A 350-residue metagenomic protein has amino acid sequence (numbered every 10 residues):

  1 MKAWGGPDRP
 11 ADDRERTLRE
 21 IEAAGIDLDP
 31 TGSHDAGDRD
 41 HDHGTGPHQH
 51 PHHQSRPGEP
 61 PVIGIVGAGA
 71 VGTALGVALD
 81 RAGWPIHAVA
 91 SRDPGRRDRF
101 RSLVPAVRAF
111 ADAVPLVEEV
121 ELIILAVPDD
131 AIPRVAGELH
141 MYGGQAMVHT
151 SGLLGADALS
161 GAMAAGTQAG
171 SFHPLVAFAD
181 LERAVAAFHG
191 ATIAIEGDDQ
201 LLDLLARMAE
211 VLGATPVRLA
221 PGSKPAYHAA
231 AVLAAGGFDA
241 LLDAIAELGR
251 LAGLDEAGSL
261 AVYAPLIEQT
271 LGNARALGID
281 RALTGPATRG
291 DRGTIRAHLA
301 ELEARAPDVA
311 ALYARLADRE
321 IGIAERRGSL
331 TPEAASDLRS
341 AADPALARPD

Functional and structural regions predicted by a protein language model:
K2-P115: NAD(P)+-binding Rossmann beta1-loop-alpha1 motif at the extreme N-terminus of oxidoreductases
E59-V62, G144, G190: Phosphate-coordination loops involved in phosphoryl transfer and adenosine-cofactor binding
G64-I65, L125, I195: Hydrophobic Val/Ile/Leu positions in short beta-strands of Rossmann-like dinucleotide-binding domains
W84-P85, T167, A214, L254: Short phosphate-binding/catalytic loops that engage adenosine nucleotides
P94, V104, R108-R183: Rossmann-like NAD(P)(H) cofactor-binding subdomain of soluble oxidoreductases
R99-L103, A162, R183-A276: Internal alpha-helical scaffold of NAD(P)-dependent oxidoreductase catalytic cores
G272-A334: Interdomain hinge/lid region at the active-site interface of Rossmann-like NAD(P)-dependent oxidoreductases
A324-E325, S329-D350: NAD(P)-dependent dehydrogenase/reductase Rossmann-like domain
